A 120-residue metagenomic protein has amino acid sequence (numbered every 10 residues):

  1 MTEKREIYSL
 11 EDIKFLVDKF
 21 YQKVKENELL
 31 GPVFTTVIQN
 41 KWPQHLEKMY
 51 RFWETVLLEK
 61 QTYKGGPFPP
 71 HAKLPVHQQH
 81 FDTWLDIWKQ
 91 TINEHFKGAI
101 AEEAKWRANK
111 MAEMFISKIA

Functional and structural regions predicted by a protein language model:
M1-A120: Core of compact, soluble alpha-helical bundle domains
